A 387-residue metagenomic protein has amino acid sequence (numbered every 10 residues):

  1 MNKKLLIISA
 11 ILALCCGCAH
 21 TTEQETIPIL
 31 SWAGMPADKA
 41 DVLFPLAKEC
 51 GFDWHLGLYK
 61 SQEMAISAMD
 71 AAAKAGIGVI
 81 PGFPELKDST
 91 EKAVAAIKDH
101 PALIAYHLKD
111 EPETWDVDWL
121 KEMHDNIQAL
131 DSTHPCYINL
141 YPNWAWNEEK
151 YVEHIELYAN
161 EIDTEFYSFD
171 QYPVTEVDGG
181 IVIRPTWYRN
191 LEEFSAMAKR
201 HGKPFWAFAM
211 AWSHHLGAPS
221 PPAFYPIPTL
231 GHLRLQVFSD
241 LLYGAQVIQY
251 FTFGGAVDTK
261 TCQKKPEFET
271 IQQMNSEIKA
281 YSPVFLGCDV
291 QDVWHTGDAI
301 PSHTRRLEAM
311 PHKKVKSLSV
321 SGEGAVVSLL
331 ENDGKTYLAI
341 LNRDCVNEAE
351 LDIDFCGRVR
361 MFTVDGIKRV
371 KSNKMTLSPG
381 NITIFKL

Functional and structural regions predicted by a protein language model:
L5-L14: Sec-dependent N-terminal signal peptides
T21-R358, T363-L387: Glycan-processing catalytic domains of CAZymes
